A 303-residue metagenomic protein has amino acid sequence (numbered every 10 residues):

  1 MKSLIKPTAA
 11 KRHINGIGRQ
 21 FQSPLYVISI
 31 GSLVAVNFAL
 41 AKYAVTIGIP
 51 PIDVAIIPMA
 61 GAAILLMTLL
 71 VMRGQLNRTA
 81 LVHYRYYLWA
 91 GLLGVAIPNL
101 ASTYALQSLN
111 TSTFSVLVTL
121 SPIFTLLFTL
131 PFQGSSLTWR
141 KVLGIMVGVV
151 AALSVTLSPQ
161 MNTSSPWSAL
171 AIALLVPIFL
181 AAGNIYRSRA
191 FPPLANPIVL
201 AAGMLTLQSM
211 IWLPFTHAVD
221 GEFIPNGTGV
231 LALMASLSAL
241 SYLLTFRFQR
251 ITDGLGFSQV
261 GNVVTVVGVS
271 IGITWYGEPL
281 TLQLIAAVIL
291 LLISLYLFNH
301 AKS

Functional and structural regions predicted by a protein language model:
K2-I57, N162-R189, I211: Glycine-/small-residue-enriched transmembrane alpha-helix faces in small-molecule transporters and effluxers
K2-K6, A41, T46-I97, F124-T125 (+5 more regions): Transmembrane alpha-helices of multi-pass small-molecule transport proteins
R19-S23, G48-I56, T79-R85, L157-I178 (+2 more regions): Juxtamembrane helix-entry segments on the extracytoplasmic side of multipass membrane proteins
V27, V82-A90, L137-V149, A169-L170 (+1 more regions): Cytoplasmic-side transmembrane-helix entry/capping segments in multi-pass membrane proteins
G31, I56-I57, T113-L120, Y186-Q208 (+1 more regions): Helix-helix packing/entry segments at the starts of transmembrane helices
L33-F38, L70-T113, V118, S154 (+1 more regions): Specific transmembrane alpha-helical segments of multi-pass solute transporters/efflux pumps, especially DMT/EamA
D53-I64, L93-G94, N99-K141, V176 (+1 more regions): Specific alpha-helical transmembrane segments that line the substrate/conduction pathway and gating interfaces
L66, L88, F128, L137-P159 (+6 more regions): Hydrophobic transmembrane alpha-helices of multi-pass small-molecule transport proteins
